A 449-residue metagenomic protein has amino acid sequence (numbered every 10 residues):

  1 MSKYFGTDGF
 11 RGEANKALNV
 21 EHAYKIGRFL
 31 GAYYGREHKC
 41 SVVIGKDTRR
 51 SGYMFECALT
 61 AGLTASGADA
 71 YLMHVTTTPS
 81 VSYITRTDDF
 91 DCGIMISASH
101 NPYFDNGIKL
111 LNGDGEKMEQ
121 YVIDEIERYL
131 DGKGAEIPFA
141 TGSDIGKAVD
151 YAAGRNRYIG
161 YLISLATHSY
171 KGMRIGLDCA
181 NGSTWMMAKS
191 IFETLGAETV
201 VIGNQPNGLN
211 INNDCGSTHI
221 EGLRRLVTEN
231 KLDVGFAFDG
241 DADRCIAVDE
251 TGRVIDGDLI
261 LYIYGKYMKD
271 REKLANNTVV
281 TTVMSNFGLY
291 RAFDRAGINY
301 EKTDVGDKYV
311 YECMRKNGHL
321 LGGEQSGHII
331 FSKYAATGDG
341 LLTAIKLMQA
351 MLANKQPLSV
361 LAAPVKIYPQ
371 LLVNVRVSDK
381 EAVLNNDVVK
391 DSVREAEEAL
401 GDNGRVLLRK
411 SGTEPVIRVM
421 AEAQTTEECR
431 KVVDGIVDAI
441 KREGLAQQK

Functional and structural regions predicted by a protein language model:
M1-A61, A65-S66, D144, A148-I175 (+1 more regions): An N-terminal, well-structured beta->alpha segment
F5-G6, I44, A70-V75, M95-I96 (+7 more regions): General beta-strand structural signal in soluble alpha/beta enzymes
E13, N106-N230: Gly/Ser/Thr-enriched, mixed-charge loops and adjacent short helices that form phosphate/oxyanion-binding elements
S41-N106, S190-V248: N-terminal small/polar loop signature for handling phosphorylated ligands or for N-terminal nucleophile
G45-D47, L177-C179, D249, K333 (+1 more regions): Short glycine-centered, acidic/aromatic-flanked micro-motifs in structured strand/loop junctions that mark active-site
D124-I159, S164, E250-G322, I330-F331: Proline/glycine-rich low-complexity loops and linkers
V234, R271-K449: Phosphate-binding and adjacent anionic-ligand microenvironments
